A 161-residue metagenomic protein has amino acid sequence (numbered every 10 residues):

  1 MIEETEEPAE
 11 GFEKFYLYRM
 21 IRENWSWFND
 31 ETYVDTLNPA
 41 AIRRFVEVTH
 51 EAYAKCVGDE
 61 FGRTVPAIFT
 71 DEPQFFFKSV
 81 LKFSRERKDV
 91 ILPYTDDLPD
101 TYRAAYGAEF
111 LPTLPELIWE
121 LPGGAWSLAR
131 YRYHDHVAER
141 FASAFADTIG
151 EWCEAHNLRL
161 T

Functional and structural regions predicted by a protein language model:
M1-Y131, A138-E139, S143: Mature extracytoplasmic enzyme cores
K14, R63-I68, G150-W152, N157-T161: Beta-sheet entry/capping signal
A146: Active-site acidic/histidine clusters and adjacent loop/turn architecture that either coordinate catalytic ions
